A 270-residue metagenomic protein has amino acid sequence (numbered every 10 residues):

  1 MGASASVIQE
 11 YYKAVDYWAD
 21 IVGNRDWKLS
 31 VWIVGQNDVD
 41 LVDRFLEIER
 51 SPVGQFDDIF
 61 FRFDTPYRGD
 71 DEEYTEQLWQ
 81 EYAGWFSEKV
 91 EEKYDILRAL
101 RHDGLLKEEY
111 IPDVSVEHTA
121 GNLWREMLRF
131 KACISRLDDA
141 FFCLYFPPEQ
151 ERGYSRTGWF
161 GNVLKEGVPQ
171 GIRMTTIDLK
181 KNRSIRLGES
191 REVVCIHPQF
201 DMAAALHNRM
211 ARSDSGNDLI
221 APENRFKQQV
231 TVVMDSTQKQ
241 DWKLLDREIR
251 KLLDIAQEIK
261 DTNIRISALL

Functional and structural regions predicted by a protein language model:
M1-R129, L206-R209: Extended, compositionally biased accessory segments flanking or bridging domains
D38-V42, D71, G153-Y154, K181-L187: Short, charged/polar "capping" segments at the starts of alpha-helices and the immediately preceding loops
V42-P52, T157-L164, I185-E192: Short, aromatic/basic amphipathic alpha-helical patches
E126-T176: Conserved Walker B catalytic segment
N162-E258, A268: The catalytic "switch" region of P-loop NTPases
I264-L270: Alpha-helical adaptor scaffolds
